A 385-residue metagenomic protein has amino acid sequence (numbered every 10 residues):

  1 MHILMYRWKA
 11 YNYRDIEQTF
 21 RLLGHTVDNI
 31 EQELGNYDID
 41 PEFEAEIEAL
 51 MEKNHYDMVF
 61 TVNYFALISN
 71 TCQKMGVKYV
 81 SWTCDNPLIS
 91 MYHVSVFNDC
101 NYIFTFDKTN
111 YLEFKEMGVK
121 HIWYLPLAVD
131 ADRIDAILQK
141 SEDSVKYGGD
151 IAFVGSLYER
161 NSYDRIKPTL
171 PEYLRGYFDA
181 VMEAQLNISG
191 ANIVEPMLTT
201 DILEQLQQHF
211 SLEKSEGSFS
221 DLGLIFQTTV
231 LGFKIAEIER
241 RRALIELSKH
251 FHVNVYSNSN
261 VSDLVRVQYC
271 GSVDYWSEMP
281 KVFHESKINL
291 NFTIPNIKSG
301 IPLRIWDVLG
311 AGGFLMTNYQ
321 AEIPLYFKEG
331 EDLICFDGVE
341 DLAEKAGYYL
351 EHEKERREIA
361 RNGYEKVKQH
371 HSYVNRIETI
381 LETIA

Functional and structural regions predicted by a protein language model:
H2-Y13, K120-H121, P126-I297, Q320-A321: Nucleotide-sugar donor-binding catalytic core of glycosyltransferases
I3-M5, A49-Y64: Short N-terminal targeting/anchoring amphipathic segment
L4-R7, Y11-R14, Q18-L23, D28-G35 (+6 more regions): Catalytic binding pocket for nucleotide-activated donors in carbohydrate/polymer assembly enzymes
G35-M51: N-terminal beta-loop-helix "entrance" segment that forms/cooperates in small-molecule cofactor or anionic ligand
M51-D57, L67-Y79: Glycosyltransferases and closely related glycan-assembly transferases that use nucleotide-activated donors
N63-Y64, T83-N86, K108, P126-V129 (+2 more regions): Histidine-centered beta-alpha loop that forms part of the nucleotide-sugar donor binding/catalytic region in diverse
C72-P87, Y102-T105, Y124-L127, A152: Active-site proximal beta-strand in glycosyltransferases
V80-S95, T105-F106, R133, L224 (+2 more regions): Nucleotide-sugar donor phosphate/pyrophosphate-binding loop at the beta->alpha transition of glycosyltransferases
